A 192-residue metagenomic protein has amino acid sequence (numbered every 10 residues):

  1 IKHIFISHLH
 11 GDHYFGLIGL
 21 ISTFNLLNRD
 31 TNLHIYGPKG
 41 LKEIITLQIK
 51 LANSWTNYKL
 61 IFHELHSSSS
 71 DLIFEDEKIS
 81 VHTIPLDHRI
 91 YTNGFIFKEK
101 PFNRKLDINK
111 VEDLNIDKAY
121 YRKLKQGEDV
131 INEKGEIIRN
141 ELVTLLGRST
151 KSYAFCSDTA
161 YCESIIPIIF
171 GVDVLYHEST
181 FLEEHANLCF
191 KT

Functional and structural regions predicted by a protein language model:
I1-H10, P38, Y153-T159, Y176-E178: Active-site neighborhood of phospho(di)ester-bond hydrolases with catalytic His/Asp-centered motifs
I1-Y36, E64-H66: Active-site metal-binding motif and surrounding structural segment of the metallo-beta-lactamase
D12, N103, L182-E183: Glycine-rich nucleotide phosphate-binding loop and flanking beta-alpha elements of Rossmann-like dinucleotide-binding
L17-L20, I45-Q48, I165: Hydrophobic packing residues within well-ordered alpha-helices of enzyme cores
L20-H34, N140, G147, N187-T192: P-loop/Walker A phosphate-binding loop and immediately adjacent motor/lid segment at beta-alpha junctions
R29-H66: Active-site neighborhood of divalent metal-dependent phosphoester bond hydrolases
L65-S70, Y161-T192: Binuclear metal-ion centers of metallo-dependent hydrolases, dominated by the metallo-beta-lactamase
F74-F155, T159-I168, V174-Y176: Active-site-proximal loop/helix segment associated with metal-binding centers of metalloenzymes
